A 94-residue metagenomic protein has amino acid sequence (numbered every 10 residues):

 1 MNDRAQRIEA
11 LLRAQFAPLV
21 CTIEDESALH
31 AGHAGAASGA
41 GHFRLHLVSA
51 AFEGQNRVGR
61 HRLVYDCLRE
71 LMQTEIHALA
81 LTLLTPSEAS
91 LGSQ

Functional and structural regions predicted by a protein language model:
M1-A36: N-terminal first-folded block
A17-L19, G39-F43, E75-L79: A generic structural signal for short beta-strands and their flanking turns/coil linkers
V20, G35, A40, P86-Q94: Ser/Thr/Pro-rich, acidic low-complexity intrinsically disordered regulatory segments
E24, H46-V48, A80-L84: Solvent-exposed beta-strand sheet faces enriched in polar/charged residues
G32-S49: A short, structured beta-strand/loop element
L47-V58: A short interface-forming secondary-structure element
V58-Q94: C-terminal structural segments of small proteins and small subunits
